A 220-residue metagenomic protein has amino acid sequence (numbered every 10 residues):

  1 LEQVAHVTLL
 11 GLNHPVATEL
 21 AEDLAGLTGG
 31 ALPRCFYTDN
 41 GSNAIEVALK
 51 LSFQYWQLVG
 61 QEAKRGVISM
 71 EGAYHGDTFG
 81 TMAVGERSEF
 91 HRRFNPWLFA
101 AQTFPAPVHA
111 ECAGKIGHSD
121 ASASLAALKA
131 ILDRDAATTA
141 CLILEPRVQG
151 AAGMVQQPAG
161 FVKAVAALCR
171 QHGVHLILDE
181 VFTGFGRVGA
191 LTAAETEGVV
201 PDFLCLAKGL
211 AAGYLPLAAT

Functional and structural regions predicted by a protein language model:
L1-T220: Conserved N-terminal phosphate-binding loop of PLP-dependent enzymes in the Aspartate aminotransferase
